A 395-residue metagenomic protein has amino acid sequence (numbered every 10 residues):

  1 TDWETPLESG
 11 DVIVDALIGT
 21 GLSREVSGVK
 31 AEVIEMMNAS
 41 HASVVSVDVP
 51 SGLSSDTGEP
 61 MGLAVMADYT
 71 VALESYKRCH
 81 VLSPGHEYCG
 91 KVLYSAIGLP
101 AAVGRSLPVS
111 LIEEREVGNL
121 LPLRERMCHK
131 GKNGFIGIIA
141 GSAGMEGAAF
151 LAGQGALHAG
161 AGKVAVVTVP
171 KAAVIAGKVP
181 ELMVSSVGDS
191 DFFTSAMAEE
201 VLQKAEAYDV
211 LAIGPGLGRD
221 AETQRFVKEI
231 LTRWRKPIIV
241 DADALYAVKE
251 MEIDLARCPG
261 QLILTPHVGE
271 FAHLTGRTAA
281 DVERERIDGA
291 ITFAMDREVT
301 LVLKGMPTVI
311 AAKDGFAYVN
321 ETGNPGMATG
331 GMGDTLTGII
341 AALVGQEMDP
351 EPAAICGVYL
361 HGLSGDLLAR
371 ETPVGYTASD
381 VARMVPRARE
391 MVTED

Functional and structural regions predicted by a protein language model:
T5-P6, A39: Conserved catalytic network of the ASCE P-loop NTPase/AAA+ motor domain
L7-G10, H80-I238, A242, Y246-I263 (+1 more regions): Small-residue (G/A/S/T)-rich helix-start motifs and N-terminal tracts that mark the onset
D11-V12, L17-P108: Internal gly/pro-rich beta-alpha loop/helix module that stabilizes soluble enzyme cofactors or their anionic handles
